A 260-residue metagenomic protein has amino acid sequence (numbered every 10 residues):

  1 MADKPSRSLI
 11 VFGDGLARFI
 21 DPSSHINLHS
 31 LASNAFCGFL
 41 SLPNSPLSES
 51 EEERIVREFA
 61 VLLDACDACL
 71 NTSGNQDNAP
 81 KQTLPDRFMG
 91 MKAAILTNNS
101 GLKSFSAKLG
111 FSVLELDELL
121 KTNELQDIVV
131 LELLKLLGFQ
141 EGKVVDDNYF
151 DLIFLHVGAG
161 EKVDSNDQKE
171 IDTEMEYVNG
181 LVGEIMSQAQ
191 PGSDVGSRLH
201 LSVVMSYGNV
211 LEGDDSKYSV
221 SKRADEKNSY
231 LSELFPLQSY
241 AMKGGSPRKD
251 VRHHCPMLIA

Functional and structural regions predicted by a protein language model:
M1-A260: Feature captures the catalytic ectodomains and active-site-proximal regions of enzymes that hydrolyze or transfer
